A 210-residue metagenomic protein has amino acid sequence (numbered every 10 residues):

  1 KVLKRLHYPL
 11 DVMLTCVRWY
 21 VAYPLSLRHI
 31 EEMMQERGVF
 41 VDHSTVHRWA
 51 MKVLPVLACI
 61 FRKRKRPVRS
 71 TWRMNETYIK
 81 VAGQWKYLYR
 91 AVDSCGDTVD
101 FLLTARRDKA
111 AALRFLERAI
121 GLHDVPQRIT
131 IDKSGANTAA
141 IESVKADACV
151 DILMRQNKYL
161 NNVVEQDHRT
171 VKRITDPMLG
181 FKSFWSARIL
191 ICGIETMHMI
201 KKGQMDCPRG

Functional and structural regions predicted by a protein language model:
K1-G210: Residue-level recognition of single "structural anchor" positions that define or cap local secondary structure
